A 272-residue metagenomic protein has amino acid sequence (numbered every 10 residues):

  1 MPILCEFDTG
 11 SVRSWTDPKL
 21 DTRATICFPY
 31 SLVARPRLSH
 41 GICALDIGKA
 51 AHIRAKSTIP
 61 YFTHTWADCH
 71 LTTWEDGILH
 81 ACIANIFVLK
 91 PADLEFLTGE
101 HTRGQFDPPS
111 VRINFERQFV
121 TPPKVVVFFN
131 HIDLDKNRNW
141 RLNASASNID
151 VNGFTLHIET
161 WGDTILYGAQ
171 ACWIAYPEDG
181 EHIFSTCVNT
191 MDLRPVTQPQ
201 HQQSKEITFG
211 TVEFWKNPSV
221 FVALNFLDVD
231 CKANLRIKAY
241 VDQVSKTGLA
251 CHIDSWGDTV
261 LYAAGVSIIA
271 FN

Functional and structural regions predicted by a protein language model:
M1-N272: Extracellular receptor-binding modules and their adjoining Ser/Thr/Gly/Asp/Asn-rich linkers
